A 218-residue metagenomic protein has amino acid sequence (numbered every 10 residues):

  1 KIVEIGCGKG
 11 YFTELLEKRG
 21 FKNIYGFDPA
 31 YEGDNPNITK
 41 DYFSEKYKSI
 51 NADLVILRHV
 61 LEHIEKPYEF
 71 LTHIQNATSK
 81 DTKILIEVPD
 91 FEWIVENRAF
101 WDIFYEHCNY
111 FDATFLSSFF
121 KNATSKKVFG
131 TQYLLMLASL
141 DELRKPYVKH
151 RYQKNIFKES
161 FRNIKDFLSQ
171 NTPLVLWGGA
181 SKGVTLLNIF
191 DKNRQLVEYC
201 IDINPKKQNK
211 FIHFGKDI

Functional and structural regions predicted by a protein language model:
I2-R98, Y105-K121, A138-L140, V184 (+1 more regions): Conserved SAM-binding loop
L57, A113, T131-Q132, R194: Alpha-helix initiation and N-capping motif
D102-F104, R151-Y152: Short, contiguous strand/loop micro-motifs
N109, K127, G179: Aromatic-acidic/polar surface patches that form glycan- and anion
N122-Y133: Conserved S-adenosyl-L-methionine
L134-I218: Hydrophobic, well-ordered beta-alpha structural blocks that scaffold small-molecule cofactor pockets
